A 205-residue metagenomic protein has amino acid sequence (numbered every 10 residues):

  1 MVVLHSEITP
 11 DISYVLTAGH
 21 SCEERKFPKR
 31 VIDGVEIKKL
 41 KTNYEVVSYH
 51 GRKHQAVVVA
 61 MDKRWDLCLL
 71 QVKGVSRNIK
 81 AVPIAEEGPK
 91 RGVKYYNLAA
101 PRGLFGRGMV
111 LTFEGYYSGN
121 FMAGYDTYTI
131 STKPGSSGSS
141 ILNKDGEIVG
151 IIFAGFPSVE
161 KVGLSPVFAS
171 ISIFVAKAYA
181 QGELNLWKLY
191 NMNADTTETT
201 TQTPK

Functional and structural regions predicted by a protein language model:
M1-A18, K26, V57, L67 (+1 more regions): N-terminal activation segment of mature serine protease catalytic domains
V2, S131-I152: Catalytic nucleophile loop of clan PA
V2-S6, E24-E36, V57-M61, Q71-G106: Active-site substrate-binding loop(s) of clan PA
V3-K63, A154: Catalytic-histidine neighborhood of serine endopeptidases, predominantly the chymotrypsin-like S1/PA family
S13, T17, A56, L70 (+7 more regions): Terminal peptide-recognition signature
W65-V72, G124-I130: Short, solvent-exposed secondary-structure boundary/capping segments
R77-D126, S131-S136, I152-L164: Flexible, gly/ser-rich surface segments that form the specificity/activation loops bordering the active-site cleft
M122, L142-K205: C-terminal subregion of chymotrypsin/trypsin-like serine protease catalytic domains
